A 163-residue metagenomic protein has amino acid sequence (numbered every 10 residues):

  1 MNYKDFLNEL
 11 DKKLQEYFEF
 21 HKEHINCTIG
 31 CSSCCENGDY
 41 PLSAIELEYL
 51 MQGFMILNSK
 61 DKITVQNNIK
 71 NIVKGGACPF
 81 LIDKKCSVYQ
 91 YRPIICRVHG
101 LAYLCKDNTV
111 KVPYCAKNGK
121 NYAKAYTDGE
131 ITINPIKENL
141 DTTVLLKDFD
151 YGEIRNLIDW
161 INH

Functional and structural regions predicted by a protein language model:
M1-S33, N37-H163: Short loop/turn segments that flank or connect secondary-structure elements
